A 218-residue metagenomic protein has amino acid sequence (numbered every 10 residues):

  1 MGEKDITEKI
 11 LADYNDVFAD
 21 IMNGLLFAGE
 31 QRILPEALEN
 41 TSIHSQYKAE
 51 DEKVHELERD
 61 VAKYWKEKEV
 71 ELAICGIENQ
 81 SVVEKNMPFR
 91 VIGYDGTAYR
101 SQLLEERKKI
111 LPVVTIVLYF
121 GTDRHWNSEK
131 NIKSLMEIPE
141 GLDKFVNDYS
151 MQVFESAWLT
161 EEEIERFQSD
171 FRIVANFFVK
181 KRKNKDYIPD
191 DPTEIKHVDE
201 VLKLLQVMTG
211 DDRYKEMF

Functional and structural regions predicted by a protein language model:
M1-F218: Elongated, amphipathic alpha-helical interaction scaffolds
